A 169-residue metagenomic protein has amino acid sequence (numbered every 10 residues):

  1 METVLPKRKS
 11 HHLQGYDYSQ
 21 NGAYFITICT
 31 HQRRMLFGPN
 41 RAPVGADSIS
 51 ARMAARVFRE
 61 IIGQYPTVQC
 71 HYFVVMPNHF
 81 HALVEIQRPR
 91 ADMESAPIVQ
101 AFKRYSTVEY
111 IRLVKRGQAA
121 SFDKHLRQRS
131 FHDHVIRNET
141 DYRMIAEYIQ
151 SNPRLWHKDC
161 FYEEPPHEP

Functional and structural regions predicted by a protein language model:
M1-P169: Short catalytic/metal-binding and nucleic-acid-binding patches
